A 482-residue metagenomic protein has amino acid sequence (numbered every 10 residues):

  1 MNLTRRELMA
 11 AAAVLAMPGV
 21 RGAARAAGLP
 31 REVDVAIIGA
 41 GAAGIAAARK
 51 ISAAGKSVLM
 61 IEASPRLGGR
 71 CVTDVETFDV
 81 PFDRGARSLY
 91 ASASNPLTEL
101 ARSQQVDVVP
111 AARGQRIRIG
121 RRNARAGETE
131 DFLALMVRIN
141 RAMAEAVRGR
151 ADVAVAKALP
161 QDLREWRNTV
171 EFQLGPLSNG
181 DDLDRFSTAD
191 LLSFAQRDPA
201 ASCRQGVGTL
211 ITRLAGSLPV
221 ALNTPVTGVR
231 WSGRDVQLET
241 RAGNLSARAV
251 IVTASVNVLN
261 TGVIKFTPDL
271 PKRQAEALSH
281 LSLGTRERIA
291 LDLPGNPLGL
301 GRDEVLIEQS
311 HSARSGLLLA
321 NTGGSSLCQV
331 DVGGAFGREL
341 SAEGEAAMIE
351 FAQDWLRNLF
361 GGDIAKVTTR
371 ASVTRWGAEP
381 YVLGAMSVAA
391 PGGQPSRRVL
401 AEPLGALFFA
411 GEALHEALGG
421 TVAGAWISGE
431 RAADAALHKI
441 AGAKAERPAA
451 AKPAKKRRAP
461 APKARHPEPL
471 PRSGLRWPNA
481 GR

Functional and structural regions predicted by a protein language model:
T4-R482: FAD-dinucleotide binding site
